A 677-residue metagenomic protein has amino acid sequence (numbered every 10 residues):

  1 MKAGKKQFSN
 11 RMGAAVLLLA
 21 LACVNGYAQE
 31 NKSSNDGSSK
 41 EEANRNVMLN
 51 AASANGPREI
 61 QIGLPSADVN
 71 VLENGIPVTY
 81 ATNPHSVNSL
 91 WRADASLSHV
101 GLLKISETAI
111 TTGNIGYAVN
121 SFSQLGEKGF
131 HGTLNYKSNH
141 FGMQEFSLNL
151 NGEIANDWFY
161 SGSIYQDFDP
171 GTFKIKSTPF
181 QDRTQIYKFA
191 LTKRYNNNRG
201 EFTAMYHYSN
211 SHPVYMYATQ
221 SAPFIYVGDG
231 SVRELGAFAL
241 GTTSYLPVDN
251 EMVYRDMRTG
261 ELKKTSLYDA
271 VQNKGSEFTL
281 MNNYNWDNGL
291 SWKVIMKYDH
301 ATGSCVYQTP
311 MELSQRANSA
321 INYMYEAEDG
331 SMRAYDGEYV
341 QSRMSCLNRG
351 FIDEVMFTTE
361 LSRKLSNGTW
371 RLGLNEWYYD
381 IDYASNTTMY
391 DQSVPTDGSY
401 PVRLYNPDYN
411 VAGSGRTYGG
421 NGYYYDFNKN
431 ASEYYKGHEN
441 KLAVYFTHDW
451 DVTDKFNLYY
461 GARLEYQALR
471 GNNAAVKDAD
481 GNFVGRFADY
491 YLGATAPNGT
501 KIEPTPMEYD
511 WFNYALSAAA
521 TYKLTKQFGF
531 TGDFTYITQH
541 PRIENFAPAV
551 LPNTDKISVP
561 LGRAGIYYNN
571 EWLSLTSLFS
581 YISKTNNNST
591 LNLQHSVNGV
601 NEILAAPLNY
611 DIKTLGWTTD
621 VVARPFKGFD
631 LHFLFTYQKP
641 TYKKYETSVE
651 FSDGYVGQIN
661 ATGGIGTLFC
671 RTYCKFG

Functional and structural regions predicted by a protein language model:
E30-P77, K104: Extracytoplasmic beta-strand/coil segments of soluble accessory domains associated with Gram-negative outer-membrane
I76-K104: Short acidic/polar hinge/loop motifs at secondary-structure boundaries that mediate gating or recognition
T82, A95-H99, T108-F189, Y195-F202 (+1 more regions): Outer-membrane beta-barrel translocator/receptor signature
K137-E145, D167-N197, P213-M216, E251-N283 (+5 more regions): Outer-membrane beta-barrel proteins
L148-G152, F189-K193, F278-Y284, F357-R363 (+6 more regions): Residues on the lipid-exposed face of transmembrane beta-strands in outer-membrane beta-barrel proteins
P179, T192, E201-T279, S304-L347 (+2 more regions): Acidic/polar loop-and-plug regions of large Gram-negative outer-membrane beta-barrel proteins
I352-E354, N367-Y379, A384-T388, Q392-N586 (+3 more regions): Structural signature of Gram-negative outer-membrane beta-barrels, strongest in the C-terminal barrel of TonB-dependent
D454, W572-S574, L578-G677: Gram-negative outer-membrane beta-barrel transporters
